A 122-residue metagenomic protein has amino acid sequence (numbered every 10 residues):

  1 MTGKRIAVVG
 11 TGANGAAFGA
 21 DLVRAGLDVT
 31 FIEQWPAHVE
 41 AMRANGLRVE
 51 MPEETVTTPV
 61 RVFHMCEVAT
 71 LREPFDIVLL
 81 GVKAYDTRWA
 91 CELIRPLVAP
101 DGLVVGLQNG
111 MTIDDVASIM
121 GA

Functional and structural regions predicted by a protein language model:
M1-P52: NAD(P)+-binding Rossmann beta1-loop-alpha1 motif at the extreme N-terminus of oxidoreductases
L47-M65: N-terminal glycine-rich dinucleotide-binding loop that anchors FAD/FMN and/or NAD(P) in oxidoreductases
P59-A122: Rossmann-like NAD(P)(H) cofactor-binding subdomain of soluble oxidoreductases
